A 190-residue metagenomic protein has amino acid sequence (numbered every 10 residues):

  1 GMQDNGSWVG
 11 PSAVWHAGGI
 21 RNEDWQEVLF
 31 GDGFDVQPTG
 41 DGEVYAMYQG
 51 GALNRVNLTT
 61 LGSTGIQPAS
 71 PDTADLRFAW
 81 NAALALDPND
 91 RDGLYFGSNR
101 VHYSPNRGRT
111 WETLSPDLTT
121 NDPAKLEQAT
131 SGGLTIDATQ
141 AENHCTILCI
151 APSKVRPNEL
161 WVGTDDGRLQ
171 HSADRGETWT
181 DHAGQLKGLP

Functional and structural regions predicted by a protein language model:
G1-P190: Beta-propeller blade termini and top-face loops
